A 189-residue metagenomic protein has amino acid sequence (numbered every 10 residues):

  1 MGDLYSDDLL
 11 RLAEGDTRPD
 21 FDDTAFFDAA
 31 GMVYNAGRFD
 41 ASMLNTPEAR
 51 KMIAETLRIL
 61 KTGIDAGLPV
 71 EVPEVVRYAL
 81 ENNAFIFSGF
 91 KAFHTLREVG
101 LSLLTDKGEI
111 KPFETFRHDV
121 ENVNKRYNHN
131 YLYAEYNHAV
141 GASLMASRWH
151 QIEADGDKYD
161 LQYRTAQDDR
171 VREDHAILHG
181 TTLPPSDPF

Functional and structural regions predicted by a protein language model:
M1-Y127: N-terminal leader/targeting and assembly helices and adjacent pre-domain segments
G100-L103, E135, R164: Functionally constrained cores in energy, signaling, and assembly domains
K107, N128-Y131, L144-S147, Q151: Long, hydrophobic, amphipathic alpha-helical segments used as structural scaffolds
K111-H118, L132-E135, Q151-D157: Short, glycine/acidic-rich hinge or "gate" loops at secondary-structure transitions that mediate conformational
N137-F189: Conserved short secondary-structure elements within globular domains
